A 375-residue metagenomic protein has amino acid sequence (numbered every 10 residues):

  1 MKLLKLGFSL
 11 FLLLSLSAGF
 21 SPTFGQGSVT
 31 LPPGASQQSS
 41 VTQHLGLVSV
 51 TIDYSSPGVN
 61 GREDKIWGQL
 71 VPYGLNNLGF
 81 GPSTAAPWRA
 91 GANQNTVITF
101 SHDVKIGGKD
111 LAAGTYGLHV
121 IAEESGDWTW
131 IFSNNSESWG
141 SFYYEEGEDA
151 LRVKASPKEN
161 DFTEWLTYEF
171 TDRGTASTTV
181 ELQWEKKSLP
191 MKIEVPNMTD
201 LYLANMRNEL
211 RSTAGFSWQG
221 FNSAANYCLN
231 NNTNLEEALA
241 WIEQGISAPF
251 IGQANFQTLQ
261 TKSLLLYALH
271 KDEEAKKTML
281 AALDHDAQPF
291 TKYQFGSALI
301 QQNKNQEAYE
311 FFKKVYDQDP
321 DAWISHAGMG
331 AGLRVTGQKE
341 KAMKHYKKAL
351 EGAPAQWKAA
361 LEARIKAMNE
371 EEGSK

Functional and structural regions predicted by a protein language model:
D53-A113, H119-G220: Extended, well-structured beta-strand/loop surface patches that form recognition or cofactor-anchoring regions within
G215, F250-Q253, D286-A287, P320 (+1 more regions): Short coil turns that delineate tetratricopeptide repeat
W218, Q253-F256, P289-F290, W323-I324 (+1 more regions): Helix-start (N-cap) detector for alpha-helical repeat units in TPR-like alpha-solenoids, especially tetratricopeptide
N230-N231, A268-L269, Q301, V335 (+1 more regions): Register position in tetratricopeptide repeats
T261, Q294, G328, E362-R364: Canonical tetratricopeptide repeat
